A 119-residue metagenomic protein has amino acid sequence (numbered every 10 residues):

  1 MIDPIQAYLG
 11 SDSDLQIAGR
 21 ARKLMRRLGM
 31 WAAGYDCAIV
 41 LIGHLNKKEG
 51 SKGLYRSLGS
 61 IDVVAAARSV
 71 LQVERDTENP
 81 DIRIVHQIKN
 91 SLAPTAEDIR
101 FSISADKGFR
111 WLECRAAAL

Functional and structural regions predicted by a protein language model:
Q6-A7, G19-W111: Phosphate-binding/switch region of NTP-binding enzymes
D12: Conserved, charged catalytic cores of large soluble enzymes
F109-L119: Basic, amphipathic alpha-helix used for nucleic-acid engagement in HTH/winged-helix/SANT-Myb modules and analogous
